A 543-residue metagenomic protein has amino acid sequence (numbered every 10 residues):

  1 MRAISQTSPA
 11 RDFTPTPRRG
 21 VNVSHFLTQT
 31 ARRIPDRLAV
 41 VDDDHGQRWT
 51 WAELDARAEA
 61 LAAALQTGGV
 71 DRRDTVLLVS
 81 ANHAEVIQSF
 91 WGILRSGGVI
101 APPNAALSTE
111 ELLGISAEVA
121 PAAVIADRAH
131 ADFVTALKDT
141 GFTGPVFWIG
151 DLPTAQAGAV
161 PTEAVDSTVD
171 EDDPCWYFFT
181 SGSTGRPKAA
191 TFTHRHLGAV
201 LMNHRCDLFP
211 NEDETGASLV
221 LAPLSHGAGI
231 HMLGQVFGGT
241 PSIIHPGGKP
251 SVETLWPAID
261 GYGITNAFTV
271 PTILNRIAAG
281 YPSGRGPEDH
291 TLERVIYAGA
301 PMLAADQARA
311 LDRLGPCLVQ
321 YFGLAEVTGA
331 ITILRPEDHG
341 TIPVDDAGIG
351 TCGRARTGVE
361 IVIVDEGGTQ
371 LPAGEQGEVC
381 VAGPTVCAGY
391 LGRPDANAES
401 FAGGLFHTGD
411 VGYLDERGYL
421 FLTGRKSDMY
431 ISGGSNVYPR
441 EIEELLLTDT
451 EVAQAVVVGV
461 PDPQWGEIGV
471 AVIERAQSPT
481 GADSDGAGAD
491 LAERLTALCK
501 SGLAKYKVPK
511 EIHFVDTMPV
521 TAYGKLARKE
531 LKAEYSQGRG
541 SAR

Functional and structural regions predicted by a protein language model:
A3-I4, F26-T50: AMP-dependent adenylate-forming
R19, D43-Q47, A63-E110, L221 (+2 more regions): Conserved AMP-binding/adenylate-forming
L65-V70, T162-D172, Y177-L219, H231 (+1 more regions): Conserved adenylate-forming
T67-G68, R95-Q156: Structural core segment of the AMP-binding/adenylate-forming
L107, V124-A126, A267, G383 (+6 more regions): AMP-binding/adenylate-forming catalytic core of the ANL superfamily
G198-A217, S225-T265, G280: Conserved AMP-binding/adenylation subdomain of ANL enzymes
I264-F268, A279-A347, E360: Gly/Ser/Thr-rich phosphate-binding loop
R354-G358, E366-E399, V437: Conserved ATP/PPi-binding loop(s) of AMP-dependent carboxylate-activating enzymes
